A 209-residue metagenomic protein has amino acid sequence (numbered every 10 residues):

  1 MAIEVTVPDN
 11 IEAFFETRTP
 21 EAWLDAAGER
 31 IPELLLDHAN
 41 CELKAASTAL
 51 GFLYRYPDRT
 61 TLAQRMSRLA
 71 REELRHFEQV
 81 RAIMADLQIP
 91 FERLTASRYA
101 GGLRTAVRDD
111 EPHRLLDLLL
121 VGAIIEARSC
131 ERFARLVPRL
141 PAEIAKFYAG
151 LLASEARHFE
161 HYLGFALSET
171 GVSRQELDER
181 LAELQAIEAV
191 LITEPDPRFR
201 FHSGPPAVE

Functional and structural regions predicted by a protein language model:
A2-E209: Non-heme di-metal
